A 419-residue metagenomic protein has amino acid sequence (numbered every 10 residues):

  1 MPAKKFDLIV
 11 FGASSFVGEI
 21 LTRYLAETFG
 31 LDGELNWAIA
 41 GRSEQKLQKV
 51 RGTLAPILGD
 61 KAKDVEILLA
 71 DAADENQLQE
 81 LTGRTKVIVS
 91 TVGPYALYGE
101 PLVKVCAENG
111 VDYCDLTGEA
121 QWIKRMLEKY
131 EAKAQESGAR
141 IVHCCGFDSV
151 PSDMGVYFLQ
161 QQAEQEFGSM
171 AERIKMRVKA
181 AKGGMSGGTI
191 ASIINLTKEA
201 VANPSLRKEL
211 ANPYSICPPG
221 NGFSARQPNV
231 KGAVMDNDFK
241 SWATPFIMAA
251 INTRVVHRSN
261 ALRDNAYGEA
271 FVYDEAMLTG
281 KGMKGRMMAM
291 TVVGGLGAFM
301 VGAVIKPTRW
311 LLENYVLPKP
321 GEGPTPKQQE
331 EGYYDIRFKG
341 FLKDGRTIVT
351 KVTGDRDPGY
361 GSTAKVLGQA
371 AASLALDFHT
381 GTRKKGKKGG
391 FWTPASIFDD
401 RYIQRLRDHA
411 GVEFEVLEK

Functional and structural regions predicted by a protein language model:
F6-F29: N-terminal Rossmann NAD(P)H-binding glycine-rich loop of SDR-like oxidoreductase domains
D7, K86-V87, D112: Structural motif
L31-K46: Conserved glycine-rich Rossmann-like NAD(P)H-binding loop of the short-chain dehydrogenase/reductase
S43-N76: Conserved N-terminal Rossmann-fold NAD(P) cofactor-binding segment
L68-V87, T91-Y98: Conserved Rossmann-fold cofactor-binding substructure of NAD(P)-dependent oxidoreductases
P94, V103-I123: ADP-ribose/adenylate-binding Rossmann-like module
G99, T117-A139: Rossmann-fold NAD(P)-binding glycine/threonine-rich loop
G138, Q161-K419: C-terminal catalytic/substrate-binding lobe primarily of soluble NAD(P)-dependent oxidoreductases
